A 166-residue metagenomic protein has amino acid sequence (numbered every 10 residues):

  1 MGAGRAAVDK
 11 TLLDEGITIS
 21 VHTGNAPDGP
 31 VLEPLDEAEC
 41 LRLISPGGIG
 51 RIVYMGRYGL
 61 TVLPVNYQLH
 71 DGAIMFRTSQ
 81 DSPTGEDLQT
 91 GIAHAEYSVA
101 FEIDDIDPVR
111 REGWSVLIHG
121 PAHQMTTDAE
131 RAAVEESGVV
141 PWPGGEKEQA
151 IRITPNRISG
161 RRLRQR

Functional and structural regions predicted by a protein language model:
M1-V31, V99-R166: Charged, gly/pro-rich active-site loop segments
G24-R51: Short, basic/aromatic recognition patches
S45-G47, V62, L69-D71, A93-S98 (+2 more regions): Short connector loops at helix/strand junctions that flank enzyme active sites, especially segments positioning acidic
G47-Q80: Short beta-strand segments
G50-V53, P64-V65, E86-Q89, I103-I106: Short secondary-structure capping micro-motifs at structural edges
T61-V62, M75-R77, T84-D87, R110-R111 (+1 more regions): Short acidic/glycine-rich loop or secondary-structure boundary segments that cap or lie
L69-I92, V99: Compact nucleic-acid interaction/catalytic patches
